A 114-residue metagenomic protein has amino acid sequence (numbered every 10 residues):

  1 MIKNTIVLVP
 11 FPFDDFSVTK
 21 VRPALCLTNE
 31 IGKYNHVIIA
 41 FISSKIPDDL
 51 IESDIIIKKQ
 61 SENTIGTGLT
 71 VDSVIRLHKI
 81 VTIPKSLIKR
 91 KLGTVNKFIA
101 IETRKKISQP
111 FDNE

Functional and structural regions predicted by a protein language model:
S17-K20, C26-Q60: Compact nucleic-acid interaction/catalytic patches
E62-E114: C-terminal terminal-subdomain/extension
